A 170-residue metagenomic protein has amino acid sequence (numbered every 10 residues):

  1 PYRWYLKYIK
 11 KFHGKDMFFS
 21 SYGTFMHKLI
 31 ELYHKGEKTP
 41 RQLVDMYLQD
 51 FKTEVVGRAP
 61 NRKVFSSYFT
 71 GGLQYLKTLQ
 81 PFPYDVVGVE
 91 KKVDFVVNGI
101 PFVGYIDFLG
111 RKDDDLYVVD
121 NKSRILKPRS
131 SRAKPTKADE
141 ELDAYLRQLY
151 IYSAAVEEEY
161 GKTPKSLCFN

Functional and structural regions predicted by a protein language model:
P1-G36, E90: Nuclease catalytic cores
P1-H13, M46-V55, V118, L126-K134: Short amphipathic alpha-helical segments and their helix-coil junctions
W4-K7, K28, L32, Q74 (+3 more regions): Residue-level signal for well-ordered alpha-helical scaffold segments within enzymatic catalytic domains
D16, G57-R62, P135-L142: Active-site oxyanion-binding pockets that recognize sulfate/phosphate
S21-F25, S67, A144-R147, I151: Generic recognition of stable, solvent-exposed alpha-helical segments in well-folded globular domains
F25-K92, V96: A non-catalytic, helix-rich entry segment at domain boundaries
V87, K91-N170: Mg2+/Mn2+-dependent nuclease catalytic core
